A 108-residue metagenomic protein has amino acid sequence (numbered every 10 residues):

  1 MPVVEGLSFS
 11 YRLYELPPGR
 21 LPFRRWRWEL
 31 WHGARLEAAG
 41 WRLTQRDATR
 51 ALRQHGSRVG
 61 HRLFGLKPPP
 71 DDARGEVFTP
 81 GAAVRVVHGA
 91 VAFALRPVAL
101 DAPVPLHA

Functional and structural regions predicted by a protein language model:
M1-R25, G65, G75-A108: Short N-terminal "domain-start" leader segments that mark the transition from disordered tails or signal peptides into
P18-W41: A short, structured beta-strand/loop element
R35, R50, R58, R74-G75 (+1 more regions): Low-complexity, compositionally biased segments
A38-Q45, H88-G89: Short amphipathic beta-strand/extended segments with alternating polar/hydrophobic composition
R42-L66: A short, charged, amphipathic alpha-helix used as a generic interaction element across diverse proteins
P68-D71: Eukaryotic scaffold repeat domains enriched in small/polar residues
